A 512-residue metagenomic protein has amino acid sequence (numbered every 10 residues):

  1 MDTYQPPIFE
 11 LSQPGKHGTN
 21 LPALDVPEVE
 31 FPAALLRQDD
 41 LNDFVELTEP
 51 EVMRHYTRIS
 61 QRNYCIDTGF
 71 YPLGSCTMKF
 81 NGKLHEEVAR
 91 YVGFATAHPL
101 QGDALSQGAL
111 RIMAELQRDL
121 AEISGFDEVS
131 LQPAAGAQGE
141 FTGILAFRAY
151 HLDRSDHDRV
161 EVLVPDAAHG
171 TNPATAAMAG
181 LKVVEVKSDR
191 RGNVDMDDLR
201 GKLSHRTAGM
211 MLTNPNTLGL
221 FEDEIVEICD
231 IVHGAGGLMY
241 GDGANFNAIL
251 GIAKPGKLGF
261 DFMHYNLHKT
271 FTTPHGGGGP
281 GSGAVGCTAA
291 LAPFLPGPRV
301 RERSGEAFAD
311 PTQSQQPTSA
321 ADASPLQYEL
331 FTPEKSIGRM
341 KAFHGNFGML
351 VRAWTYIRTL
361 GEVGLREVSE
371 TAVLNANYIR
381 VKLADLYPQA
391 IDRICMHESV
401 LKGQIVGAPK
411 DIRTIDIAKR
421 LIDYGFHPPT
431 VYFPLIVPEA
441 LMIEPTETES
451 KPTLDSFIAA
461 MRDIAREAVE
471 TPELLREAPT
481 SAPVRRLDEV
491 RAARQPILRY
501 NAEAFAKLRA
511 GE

Functional and structural regions predicted by a protein language model:
M1-D127, L145, A253, R303 (+6 more regions): Non-catalytic terminal extensions of PLP-dependent enzymes
Y64-H85, Q132-G143, F271-G286, F343-M349 (+1 more regions): Conserved phosphate/anionic-ligand binding catalytic regions in large, soluble enzymes, centered on
T77, A135, A168, N216 (+6 more regions): Short, flexible loop/turn elements at secondary-structure junctions
G108-R111, Q138-E302, F308, P325-Q327 (+4 more regions): Conserved PLP-enzyme active-site core in the AAT-like
D127-P133, E161-V164: A short, small-residue-rich loop immediately preceding and capping a beta-strand
S130, V184-V186, P429: General small-molecule cofactor/ligand-binding pocket signal
